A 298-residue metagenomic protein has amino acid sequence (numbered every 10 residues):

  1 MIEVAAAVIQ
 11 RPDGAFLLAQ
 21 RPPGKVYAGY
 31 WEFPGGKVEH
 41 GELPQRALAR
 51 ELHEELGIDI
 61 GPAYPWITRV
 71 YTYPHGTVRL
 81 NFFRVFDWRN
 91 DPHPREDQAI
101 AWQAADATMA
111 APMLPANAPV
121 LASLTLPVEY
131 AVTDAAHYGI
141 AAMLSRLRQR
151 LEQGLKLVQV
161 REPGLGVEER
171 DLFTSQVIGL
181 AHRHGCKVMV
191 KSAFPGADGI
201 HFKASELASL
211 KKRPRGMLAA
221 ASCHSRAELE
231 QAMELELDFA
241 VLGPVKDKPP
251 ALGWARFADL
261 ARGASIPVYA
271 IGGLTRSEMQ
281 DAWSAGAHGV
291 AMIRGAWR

Functional and structural regions predicted by a protein language model:
M1-L17, T68: Conserved N-terminal beta-strand and adjoining loop/helix that marks the start of the Nudix/MutT-like hydrolase domain
A15-E55, I67, M189: Conserved Nudix-box catalytic region and its N-terminal flanking loop in Nudix hydrolases and closely related
R69-P92: Active-site-adjacent beta-strand/loop module that shapes the phosphate/pyrophosphate-binding cleft
R84, P92-T125: NUDIX/MutT-family hydrolases
P127-L144, L218-C223, A270: Active-site mouth loops of central-metabolism enzymes
A131, R150, V158, A232 (+4 more regions): Conserved, mostly hydrophobic/aromatic
D171-A193, A204, K211-S225, P250-T275: Alpha-helix-loop-beta-strand connector modules within alpha/beta enzyme cores
A204-K212, F239-G253, G273-R298: Glycine-rich phosphate-binding active-site loops on the catalytic face of alpha/beta enzymes
